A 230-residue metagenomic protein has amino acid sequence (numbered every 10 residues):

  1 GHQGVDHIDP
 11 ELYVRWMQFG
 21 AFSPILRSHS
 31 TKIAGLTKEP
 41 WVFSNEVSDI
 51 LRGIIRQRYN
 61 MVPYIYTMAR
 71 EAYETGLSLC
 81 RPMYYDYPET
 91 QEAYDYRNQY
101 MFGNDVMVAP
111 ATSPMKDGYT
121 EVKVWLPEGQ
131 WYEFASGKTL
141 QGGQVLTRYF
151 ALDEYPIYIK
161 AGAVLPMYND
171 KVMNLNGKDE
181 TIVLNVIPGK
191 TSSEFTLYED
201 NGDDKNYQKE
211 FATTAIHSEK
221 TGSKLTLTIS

Functional and structural regions predicted by a protein language model:
G1-E154, I159-K160: Catalytic-domain carbohydrate-binding cleft regions of carbohydrate-active enzymes
L152-S230: Accessory, solvent-exposed terminal regions and/or long lumenal/extracellular loops of proteins
